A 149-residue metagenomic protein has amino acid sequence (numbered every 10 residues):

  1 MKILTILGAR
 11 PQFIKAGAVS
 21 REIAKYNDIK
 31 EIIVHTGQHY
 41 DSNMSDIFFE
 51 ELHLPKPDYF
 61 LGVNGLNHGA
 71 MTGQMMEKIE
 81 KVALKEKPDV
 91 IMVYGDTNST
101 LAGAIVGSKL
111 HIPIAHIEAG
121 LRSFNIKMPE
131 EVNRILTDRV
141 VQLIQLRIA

Functional and structural regions predicted by a protein language model:
M1-Q38: N-terminal subdomain of nucleotide-sugar transferases
K2, D89-V90: Structural motif
I6, V34, V93-Y94, I117: Structural motif
I29-M71, M75: Conserved nucleotide-sugar phosphate-binding/catalytic loop shared by glycosyltransferases and other
D58, D89, Q142: Conserved acidic residues
A83-D89: Proline-aspartate-enriched helix->loop->beta-strand connector
M92-L110: An aromatic- and histidine-rich active-site surface loop
I112-A149: Active-site-proximal region of nucleotide-activated glycan assembly enzymes, centered on histidine/acidic-rich loops
